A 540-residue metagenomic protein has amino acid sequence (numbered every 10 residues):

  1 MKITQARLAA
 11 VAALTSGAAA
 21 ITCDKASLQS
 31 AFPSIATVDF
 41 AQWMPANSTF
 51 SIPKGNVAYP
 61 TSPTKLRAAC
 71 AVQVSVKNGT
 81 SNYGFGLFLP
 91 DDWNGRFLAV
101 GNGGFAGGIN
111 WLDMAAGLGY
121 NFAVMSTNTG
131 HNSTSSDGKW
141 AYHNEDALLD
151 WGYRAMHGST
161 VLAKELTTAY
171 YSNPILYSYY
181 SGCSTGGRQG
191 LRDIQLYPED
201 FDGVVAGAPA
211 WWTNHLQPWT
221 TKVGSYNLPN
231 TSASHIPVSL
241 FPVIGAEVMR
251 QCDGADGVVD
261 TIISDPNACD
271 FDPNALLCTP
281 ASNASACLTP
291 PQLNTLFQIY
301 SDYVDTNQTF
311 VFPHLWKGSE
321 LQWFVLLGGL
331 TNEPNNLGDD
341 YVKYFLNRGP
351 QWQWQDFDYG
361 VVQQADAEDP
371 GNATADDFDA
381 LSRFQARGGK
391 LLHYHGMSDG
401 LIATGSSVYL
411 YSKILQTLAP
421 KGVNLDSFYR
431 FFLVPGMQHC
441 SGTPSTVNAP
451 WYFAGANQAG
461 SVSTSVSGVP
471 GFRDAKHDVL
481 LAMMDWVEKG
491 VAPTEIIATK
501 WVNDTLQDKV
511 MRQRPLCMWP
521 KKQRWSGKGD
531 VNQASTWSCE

Functional and structural regions predicted by a protein language model:
M1-T22: Fungal secretory targeting signals
T15-R96, W111-L112, V258-I263, D272-W352 (+4 more regions): Catalytic-loop region of hydrolases
Y83-G86, I109-M114, S135-K139, G190-L196 (+7 more regions): Short, solvent-exposed loop/turn and secondary-structure capping segments
G104-S172, P218-W219, Y226, P350-A365 (+2 more regions): Cap/lid segment of the alpha/beta-hydrolase catalytic domain
N173-S184: Alpha/beta-hydrolase fold nucleophile elbow
G182-R192: Glycine-rich nucleophile elbow surrounding the catalytic serine of serine-hydrolase chemistry
R192-I194, E199-V304, A449-A475: A catalytic-pocket lid/entrance helix-loop region that shapes and gates access to the active site across common
Q308-P515: C-terminal subdomain of alpha/beta-hydrolase-fold enzymes, centered on the catalytic histidine and its supporting
